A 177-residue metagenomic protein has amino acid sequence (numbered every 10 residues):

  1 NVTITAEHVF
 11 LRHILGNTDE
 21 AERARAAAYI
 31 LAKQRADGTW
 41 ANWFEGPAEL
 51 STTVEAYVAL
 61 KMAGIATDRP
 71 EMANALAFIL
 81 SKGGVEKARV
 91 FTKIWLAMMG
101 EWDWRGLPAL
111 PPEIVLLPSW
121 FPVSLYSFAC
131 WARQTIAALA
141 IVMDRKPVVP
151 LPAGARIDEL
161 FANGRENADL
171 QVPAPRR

Functional and structural regions predicted by a protein language model:
N1-R177: Preference for long, amphipathic alpha-helical scaffolds in soluble/luminal domains and all-alpha bundles
